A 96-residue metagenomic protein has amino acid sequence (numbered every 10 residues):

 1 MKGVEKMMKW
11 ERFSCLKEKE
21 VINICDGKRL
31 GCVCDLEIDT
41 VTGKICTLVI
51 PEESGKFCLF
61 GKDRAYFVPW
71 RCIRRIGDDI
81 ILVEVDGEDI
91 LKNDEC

Functional and structural regions predicted by a protein language model:
M1-C96: Peripheral interaction segments used for macromolecular assembly
